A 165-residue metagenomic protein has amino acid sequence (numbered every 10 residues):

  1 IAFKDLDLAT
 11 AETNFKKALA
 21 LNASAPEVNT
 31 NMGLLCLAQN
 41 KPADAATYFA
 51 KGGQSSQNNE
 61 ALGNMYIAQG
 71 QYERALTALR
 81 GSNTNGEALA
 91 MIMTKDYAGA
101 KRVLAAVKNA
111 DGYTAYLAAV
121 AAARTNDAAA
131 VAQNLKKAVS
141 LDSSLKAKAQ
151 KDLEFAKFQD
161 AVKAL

Functional and structural regions predicted by a protein language model:
I1, L34, N64, L89-M91 (+1 more regions): Residue-level recognition of tetratricopeptide repeat
K4-D5, A38-Q39, A68-Q69, M93-T94 (+2 more regions): Register position in tetratricopeptide repeats
A23, G53-Q57, R80, E87 (+2 more regions): Short coil turns that delineate tetratricopeptide repeat
N31, A61, G86, L117 (+1 more regions): Canonical tetratricopeptide repeat
Q133-L165: Terminal, low-structured helical/coil segments at or just beyond the last alpha-helical repeat
